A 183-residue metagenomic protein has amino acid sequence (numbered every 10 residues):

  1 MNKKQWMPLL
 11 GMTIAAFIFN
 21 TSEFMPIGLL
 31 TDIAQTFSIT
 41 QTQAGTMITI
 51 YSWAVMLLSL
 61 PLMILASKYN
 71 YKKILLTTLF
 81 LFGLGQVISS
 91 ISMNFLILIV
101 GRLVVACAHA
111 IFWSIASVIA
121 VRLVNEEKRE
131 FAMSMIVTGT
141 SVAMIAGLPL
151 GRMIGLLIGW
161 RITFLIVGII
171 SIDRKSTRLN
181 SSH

Functional and structural regions predicted by a protein language model:
P8-Q41, S59-L62: Extracytoplasmic
F24, S52-L60, M144-I145: Residue-level signature of mid-helix packing/kink "hotspots" within the transmembrane helices of 12-pass Major
S38, N70, I91-I97: Helix-breaking motifs and short loop linkers at transmembrane-helix boundaries and internal kinks in secondary membrane
L58-N70: Helix-to-loop junctions at the C-terminal end of transmembrane segments in multipass secondary transporters
K73-V87: Structural signature of the two symmetry-related core transmembrane helices
G85, L96-V104: Paired small-residue
I97, E126, M135-R178: Helix-loop-helix hairpin linking two adjacent transmembrane segments in secondary transporters
G101-G139: Cytoplasmic helix-loop-helix junction between adjacent transmembrane helices in 12-TM secondary transporters
